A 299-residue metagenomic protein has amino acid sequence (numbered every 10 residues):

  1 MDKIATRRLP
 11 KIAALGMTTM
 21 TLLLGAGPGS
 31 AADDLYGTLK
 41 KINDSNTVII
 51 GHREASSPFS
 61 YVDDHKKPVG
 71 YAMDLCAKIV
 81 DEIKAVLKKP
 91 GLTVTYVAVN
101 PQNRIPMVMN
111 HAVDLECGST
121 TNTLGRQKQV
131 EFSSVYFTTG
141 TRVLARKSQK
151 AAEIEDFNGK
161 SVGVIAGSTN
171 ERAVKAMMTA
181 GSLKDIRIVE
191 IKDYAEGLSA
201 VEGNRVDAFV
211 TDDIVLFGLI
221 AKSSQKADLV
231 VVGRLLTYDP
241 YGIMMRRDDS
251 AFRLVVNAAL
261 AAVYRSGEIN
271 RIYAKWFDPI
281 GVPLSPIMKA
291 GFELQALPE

Functional and structural regions predicted by a protein language model:
A32-D33, T169-V189, A227-L229, A261-E299: Ligand-binding clefts/hinges and TM-proximal coupling segments of bilobed small-molecule sensing domains
A32-E116, S266: Extracytoplasmic small-molecule ligand-binding "clamshell" domains of the periplasmic binding protein/Venus flytrap
D33, L39, D74-E82, E155 (+4 more regions): Extended ligand-binding regions for polar small-molecule ligands
I49, A55-P58, P68-A85, T121 (+3 more regions): Bilobed "Venus flytrap"/periplasmic-binding protein-like clamshell domains and structurally analogous long
E54, F137-A145, D213, A221-L260 (+1 more regions): Periplasmic-binding protein-like
A77, K88-D156, A296-P298: Acidic, polar ligand-binding/catalytic clefts
L87-N100, K184-D193, G233: Short beta-strand-to-loop elements that line the ligand-binding cleft of bilobed periplasmic-binding protein-like
N103, C117-Q129, A173-G181, A200-G203 (+2 more regions): A ligand-binding cleft/hinge motif common to bilobed small-molecule-binding domains
